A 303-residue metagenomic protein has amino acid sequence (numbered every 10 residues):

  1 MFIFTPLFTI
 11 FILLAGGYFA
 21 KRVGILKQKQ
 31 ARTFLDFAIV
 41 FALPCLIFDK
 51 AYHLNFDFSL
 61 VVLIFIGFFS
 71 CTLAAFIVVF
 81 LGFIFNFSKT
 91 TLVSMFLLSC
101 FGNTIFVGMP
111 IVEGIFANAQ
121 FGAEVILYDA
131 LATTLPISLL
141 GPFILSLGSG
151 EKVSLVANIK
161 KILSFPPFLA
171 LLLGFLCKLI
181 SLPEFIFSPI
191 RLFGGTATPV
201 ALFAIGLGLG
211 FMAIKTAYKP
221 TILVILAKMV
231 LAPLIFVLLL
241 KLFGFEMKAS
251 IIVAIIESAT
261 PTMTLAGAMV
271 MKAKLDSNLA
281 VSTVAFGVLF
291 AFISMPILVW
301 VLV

Functional and structural regions predicted by a protein language model:
M1-V303: Alpha-helical transmembrane segments of multi-pass small-molecule/ion transporters
